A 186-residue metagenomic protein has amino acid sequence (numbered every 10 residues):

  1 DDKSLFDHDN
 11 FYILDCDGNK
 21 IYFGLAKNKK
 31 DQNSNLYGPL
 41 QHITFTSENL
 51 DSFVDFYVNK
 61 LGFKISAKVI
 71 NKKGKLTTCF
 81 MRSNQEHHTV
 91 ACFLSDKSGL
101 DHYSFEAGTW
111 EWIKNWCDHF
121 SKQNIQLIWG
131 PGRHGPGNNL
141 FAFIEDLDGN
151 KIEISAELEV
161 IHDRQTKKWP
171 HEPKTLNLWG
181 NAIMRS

Functional and structural regions predicted by a protein language model:
D1, D9-L14, P39-E48, D96-Q123 (+1 more regions): Vicinal oxygen chelate
D1-L36, C79-M81, Q123-S186: Vicinal oxygen chelate
D2-L5, D9-Y12, F45-H88: Core segments of cupin and vicinal oxygen chelate
I21-F23, L40, Y57, F63 (+4 more regions): Short, structured motif recognition centered on aromatic/hydrophobic residues
F23-G24, D55-F56, S66, F80 (+5 more regions): A structural feature that tracks compact, well-ordered secondary-structure segments with a strong bias toward
A26-S52, K64-S66, S98-F105, P173-S186: N-terminal beta-strand motif that seeds the catalytic metal site of vicinal oxygen chelate
V58-K60, K64, K72, D96 (+3 more regions): Double-stranded beta-helix
S66-A67, T89-A91, Q126-P131: A short linear hydrophobic-aromatic micro-motif
